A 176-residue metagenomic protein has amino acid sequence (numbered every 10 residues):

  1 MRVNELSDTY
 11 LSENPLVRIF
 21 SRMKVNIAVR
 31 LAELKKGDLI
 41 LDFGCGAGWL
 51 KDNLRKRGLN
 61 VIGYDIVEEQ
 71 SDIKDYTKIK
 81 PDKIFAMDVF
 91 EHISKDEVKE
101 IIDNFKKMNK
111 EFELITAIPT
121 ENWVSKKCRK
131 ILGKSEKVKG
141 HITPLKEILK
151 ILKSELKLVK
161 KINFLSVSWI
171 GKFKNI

Functional and structural regions predicted by a protein language model:
M1-I79, K83-F85, K99-I102, E136-K150 (+2 more regions): Conserved N-terminal segment of class I S-adenosyl-L-methionine
L59, N109-F112: A short helix->loop->beta-strand "cap" motif at the edges of active sites that frequently abuts
Q70, I93, N122-V124: Feature marks short, surface-exposed loop/turn motifs that line or immediately flank catalytic pockets and channel
F85-D96: A short SAM/SAH-binding and catalytic strip from SAM-dependent methyltransferases
I93-S94, M108-K110: Helix-to-beta-strand junctions that scaffold the AdoMet/dcAdoMet cofactor pocket in Class I SAM-dependent enzymes
E111-P119: Conserved beta-strand signature within the Rossmann-like core of class I S-adenosyl-L-methionine
P119-K139: Short, glycine-/aromatic-enriched active-site segment of Class I SAM-dependent methyltransferases
